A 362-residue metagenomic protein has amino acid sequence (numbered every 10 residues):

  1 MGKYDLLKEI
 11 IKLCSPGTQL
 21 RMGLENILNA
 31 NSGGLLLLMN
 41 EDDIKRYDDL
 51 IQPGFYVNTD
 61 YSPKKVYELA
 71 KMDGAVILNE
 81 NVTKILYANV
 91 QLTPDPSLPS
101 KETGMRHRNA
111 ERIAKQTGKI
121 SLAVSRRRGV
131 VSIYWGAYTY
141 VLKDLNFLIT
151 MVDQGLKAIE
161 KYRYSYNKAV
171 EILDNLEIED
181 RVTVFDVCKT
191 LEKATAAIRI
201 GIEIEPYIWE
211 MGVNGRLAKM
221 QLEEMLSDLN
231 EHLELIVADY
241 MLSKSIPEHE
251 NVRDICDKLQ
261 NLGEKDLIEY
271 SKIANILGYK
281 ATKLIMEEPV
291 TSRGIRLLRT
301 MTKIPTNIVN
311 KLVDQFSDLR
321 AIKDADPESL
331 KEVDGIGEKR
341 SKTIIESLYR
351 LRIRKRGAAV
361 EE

Functional and structural regions predicted by a protein language model:
M1-D266: Divalent-cation
E231-E332, E338-E362: Long, highly charged, low-complexity intrinsically disordered interaction regions that mediate electrostatic DNA/RNA
